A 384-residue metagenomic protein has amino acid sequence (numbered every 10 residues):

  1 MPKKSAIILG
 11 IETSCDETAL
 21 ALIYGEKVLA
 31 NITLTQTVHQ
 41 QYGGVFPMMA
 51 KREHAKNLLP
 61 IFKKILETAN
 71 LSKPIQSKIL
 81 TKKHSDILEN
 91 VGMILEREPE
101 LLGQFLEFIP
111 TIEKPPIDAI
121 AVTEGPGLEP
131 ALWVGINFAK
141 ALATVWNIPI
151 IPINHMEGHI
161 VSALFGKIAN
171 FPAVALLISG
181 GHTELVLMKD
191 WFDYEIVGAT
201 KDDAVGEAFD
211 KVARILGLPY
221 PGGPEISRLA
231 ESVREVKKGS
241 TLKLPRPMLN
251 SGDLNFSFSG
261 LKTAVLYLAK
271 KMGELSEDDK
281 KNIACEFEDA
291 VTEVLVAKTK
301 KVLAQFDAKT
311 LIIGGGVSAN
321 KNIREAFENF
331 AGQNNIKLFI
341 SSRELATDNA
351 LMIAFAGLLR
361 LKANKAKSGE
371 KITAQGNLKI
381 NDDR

Functional and structural regions predicted by a protein language model:
M1-K4, T144, I148, P152-V174 (+1 more regions): Conserved phosphate-binding catalytic cores of ATP/NTP-utilizing and phosphoryl-transfer enzymes
P2-A6, T13-S14, A21-Y24, L29-N31 (+7 more regions): A short helix-loop
A6-G10, A119-A121, A131, A173-L177 (+1 more regions): Short glycine-aspartate micro-motif
A6-P116, V122, P126, H159: N-terminal beta-alpha supersecondary unit
P74, K78-E113, R228-L311, N320-N334 (+2 more regions): A contiguous, well-structured pocket-lining segment that forms one wall/lid of small-molecule binding clefts in soluble
V122-W146, K321-F330: Short Gly/Thr/Asp-enriched flexible loops that form oxyanion-binding sites at enzyme active sites
T123-G125, L142, S179-G181, L311-N320: Glycine-rich beta-strand-to-loop/alpha-helix junction loops that act as flexible
P152-I153, L311, F327-I353: Conserved phosphate-binding/catalytic loops in two-lobed NTP-binding clefts
